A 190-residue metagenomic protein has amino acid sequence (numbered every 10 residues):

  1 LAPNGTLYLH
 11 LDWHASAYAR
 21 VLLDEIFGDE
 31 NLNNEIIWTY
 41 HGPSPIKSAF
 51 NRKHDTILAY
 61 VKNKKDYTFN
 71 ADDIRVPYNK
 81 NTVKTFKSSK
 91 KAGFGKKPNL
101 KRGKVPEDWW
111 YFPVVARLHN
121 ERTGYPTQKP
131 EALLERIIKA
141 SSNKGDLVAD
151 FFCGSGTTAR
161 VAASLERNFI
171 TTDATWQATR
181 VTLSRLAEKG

Functional and structural regions predicted by a protein language model:
L1-V181, E188-K189: Core catalytic lobe of class I
